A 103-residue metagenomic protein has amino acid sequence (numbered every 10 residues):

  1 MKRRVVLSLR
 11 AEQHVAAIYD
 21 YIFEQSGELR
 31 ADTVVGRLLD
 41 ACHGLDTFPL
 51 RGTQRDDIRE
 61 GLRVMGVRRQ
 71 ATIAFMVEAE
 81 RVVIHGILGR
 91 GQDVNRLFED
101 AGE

Functional and structural regions predicted by a protein language model:
M1-V35: Arg/Lys-rich, positively charged N-terminal/basic patches that mediate binding to nucleic acids
V6, G66, V83: Conserved beta-strand segments that form the floor/walls of ligand-binding pockets within enzyme and binding domains
L7, L38-L39, L45, L88: Generic leucine side-chain signal with a strong bias for well-ordered alpha-helical environments
A31, T53-R55, R96: Short, hydrophobic secondary-structure boundary micro-motifs
D40-V67: A short, surface-exposed loop/turn module that caps and links secondary-structure elements
A71-E103: Enriched for short, Lys/Arg-rich terminal
